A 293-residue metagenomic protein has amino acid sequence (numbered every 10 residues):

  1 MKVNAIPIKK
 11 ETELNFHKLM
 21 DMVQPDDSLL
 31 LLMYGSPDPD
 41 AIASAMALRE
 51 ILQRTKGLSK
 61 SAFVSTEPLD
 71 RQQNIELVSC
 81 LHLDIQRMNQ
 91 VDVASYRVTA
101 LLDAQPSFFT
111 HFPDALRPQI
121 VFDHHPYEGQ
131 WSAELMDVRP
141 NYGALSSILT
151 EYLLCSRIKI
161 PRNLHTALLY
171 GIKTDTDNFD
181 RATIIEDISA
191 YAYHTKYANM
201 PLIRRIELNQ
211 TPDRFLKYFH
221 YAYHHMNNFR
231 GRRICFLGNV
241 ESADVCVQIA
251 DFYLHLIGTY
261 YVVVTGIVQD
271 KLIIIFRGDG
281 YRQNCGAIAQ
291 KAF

Functional and structural regions predicted by a protein language model:
K2, P7-P39, A43-I75, S79 (+2 more regions): Hydrophobic helix-and-loop "lid/oligomerization" segment in the mid-to-C-terminal part of catalytic domains
K2-M20, F108-A115, P140-L145, L149: An acidic intrinsically disordered interaction segment
D38-D40, D103, D123, D175: Acidic active-site catalytic centers that drive phospho-/nucleotidyl reactions and related ester hydrolyses
L48-R49, L116-I120, D137-V138, A190: Glycine-rich, phosphate-binding/catalytic loops in enzymes
G57-L58, L83, I158: Helix N-cap/coil-helix junction residues
E76-L135: Active-site cofactor/cluster-binding pocket
H124-A192, C285: Short alpha-helices
